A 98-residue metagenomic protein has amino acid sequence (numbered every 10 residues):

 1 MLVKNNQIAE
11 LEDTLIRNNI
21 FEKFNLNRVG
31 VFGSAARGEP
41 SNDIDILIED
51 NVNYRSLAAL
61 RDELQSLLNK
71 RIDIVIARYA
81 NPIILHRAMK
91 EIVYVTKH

Functional and structural regions predicted by a protein language model:
M1-G30, A36-S41, E49-H98: Catalytic core of pol beta-like nucleotidyltransferases
